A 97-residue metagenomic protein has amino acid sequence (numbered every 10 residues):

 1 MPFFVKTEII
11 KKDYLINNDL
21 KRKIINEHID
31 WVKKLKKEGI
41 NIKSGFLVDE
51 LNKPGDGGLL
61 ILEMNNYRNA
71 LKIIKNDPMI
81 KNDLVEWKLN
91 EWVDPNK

Functional and structural regions predicted by a protein language model:
M1-K97: Conserved, structured core segments of small domains
